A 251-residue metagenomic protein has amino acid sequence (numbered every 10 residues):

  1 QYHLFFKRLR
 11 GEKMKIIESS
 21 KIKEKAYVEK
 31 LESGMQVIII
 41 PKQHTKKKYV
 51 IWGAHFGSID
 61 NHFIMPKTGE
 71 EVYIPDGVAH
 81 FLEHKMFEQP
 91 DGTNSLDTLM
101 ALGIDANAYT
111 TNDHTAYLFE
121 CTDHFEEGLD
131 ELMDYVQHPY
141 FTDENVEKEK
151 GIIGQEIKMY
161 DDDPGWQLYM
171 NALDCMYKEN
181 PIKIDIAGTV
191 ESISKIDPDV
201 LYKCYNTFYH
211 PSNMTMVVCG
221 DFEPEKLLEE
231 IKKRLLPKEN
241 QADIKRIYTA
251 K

Functional and structural regions predicted by a protein language model:
Q1-K13: Short, Lys/Arg-enriched N-terminal segments with co-localized hydrophobic residues within the first ~10-30 amino acids
Y2-H3, I40, N180, L236: Intrinsic-disorder/low-complexity coil detector
L4-F5, H62, M86, H124 (+1 more regions): Intrinsic disorder/low-structure terminal segments
F6-R8, Y73, D162, I184: Compositionally biased, low-complexity repeat tracts
G11-N94, Y202-K251: His/Glu-rich zincin catalytic helix
K30, Q89-R246: Charge-rich, well-structured scaffold segments of protease-associated domains
